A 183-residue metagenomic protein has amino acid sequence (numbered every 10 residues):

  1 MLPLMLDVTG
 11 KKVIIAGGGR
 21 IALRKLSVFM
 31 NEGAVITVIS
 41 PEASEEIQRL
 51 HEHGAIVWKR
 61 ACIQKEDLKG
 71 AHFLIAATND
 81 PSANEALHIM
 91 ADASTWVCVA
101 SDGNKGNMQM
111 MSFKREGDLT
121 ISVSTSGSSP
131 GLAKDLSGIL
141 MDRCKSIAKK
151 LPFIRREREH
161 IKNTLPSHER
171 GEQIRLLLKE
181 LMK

Functional and structural regions predicted by a protein language model:
M1-H51: Hydrophobic, well-ordered beta-alpha structural blocks that scaffold small-molecule cofactor pockets
V8, D67-K69: A short, aliphatic-rich alpha-helical micro-motif
G33-T37, A71-P81, L119-G127: Short beta-strand and adjoining strand-loop segment in the mid-core of the Rossmann-like NAD(P)-dependent dehydrogenase
S40, W58-C62, S101: Short loop/edge segments at beta-strand edges and connector loops that shape dinucleotide/nucleotide cofactor-binding
R49-E66: Glycine-rich, highly charged phosphate/nucleotide-binding loops
F73-T78, N84-Q109: ADP-ribose/adenylate-binding Rossmann-like module
G103-K105, K114-T120, T125-P130: Catalytic, metal-anchored helix/loop core of enzyme active sites in primary metabolism
T125-K183: An accessory alpha-helical subdomain
